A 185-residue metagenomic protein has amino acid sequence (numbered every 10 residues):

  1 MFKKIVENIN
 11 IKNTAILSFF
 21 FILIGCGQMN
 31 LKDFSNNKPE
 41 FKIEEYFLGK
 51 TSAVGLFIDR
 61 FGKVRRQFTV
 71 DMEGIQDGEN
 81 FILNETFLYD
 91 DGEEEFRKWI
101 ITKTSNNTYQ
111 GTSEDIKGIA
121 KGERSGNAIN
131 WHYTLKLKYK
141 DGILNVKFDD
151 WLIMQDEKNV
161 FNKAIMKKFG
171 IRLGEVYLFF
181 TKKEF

Functional and structural regions predicted by a protein language model:
F2-A15: Bacterial N-terminal signal peptides that target proteins for export
I16-F20: Hydrophobic helical h-region of N-terminal Sec-dependent signal peptides in bacterial secretory/periplasmic proteins
F34-K50: N-terminal helix-cap/turn-to-beta initiation motif at the start of protein domains
V54, I58-Y139: Central antiparallel beta-sheet cores of small beta-barrel/beta-sandwich binding domains
V64-V70, I143-F148, R172-V176: Amphipathic hydrophobic-ligand
D149-D150, M154-F185: Glycine-rich, aromatic-bearing surface loops/beta-hairpins
